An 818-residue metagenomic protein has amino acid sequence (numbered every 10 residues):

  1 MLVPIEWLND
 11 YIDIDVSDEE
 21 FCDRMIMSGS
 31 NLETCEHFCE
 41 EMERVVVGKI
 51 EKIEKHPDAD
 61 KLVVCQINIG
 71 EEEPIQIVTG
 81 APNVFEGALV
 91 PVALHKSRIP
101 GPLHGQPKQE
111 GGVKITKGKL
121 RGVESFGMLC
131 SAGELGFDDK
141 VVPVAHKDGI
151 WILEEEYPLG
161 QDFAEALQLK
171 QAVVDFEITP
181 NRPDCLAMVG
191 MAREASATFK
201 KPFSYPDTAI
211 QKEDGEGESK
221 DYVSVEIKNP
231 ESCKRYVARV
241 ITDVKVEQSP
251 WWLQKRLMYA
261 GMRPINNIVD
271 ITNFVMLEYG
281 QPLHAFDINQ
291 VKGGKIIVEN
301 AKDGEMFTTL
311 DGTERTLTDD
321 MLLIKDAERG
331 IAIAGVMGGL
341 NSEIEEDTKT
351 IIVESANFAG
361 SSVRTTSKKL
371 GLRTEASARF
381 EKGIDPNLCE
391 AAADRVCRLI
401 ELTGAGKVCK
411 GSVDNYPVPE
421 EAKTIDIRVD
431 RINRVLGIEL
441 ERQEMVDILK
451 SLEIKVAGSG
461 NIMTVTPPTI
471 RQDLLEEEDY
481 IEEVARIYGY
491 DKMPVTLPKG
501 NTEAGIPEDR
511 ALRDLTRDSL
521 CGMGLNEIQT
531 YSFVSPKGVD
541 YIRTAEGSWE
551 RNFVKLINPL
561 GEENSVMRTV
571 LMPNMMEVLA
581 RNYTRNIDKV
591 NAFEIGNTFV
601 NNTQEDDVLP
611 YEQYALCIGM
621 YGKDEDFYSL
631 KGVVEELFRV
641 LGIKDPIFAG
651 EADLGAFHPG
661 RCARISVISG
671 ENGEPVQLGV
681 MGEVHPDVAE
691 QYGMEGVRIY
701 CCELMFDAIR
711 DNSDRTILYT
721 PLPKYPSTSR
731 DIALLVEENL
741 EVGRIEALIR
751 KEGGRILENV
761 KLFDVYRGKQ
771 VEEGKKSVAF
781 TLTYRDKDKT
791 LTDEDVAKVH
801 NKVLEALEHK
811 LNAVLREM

Functional and structural regions predicted by a protein language model:
M1-E216, I352, G371, E375 (+4 more regions): Phosphate-backbone binding interfaces of nucleic-acid-interacting proteins
L2-L8, K170-T179, K234-T242, E375-G383 (+8 more regions): Short, hydrophobic beta-strand segments
I5, D23, V63, F203-M306: Glycine/proline-enriched, intrinsically flexible loops and inter-domain linkers
V47-I77, L159, K255, N266 (+1 more regions): Conserved mixed alpha/beta core segments that line enzyme active sites in large multi-domain catalysts
R121-C130, E134-G136, A164-E165, A172 (+5 more regions): Mobile "lid/hinge" segments at catalytic clefts and subdomain interfaces of large enzymes
F199-I227, G404-I432, I438-E439: Terminal amphipathic helices with adjacent charged low-complexity linkers/tails
I425-V429, N433-K589, T783-R785, L791 (+1 more regions): Extended, well-folded interaction surfaces typified by the phenylalanyl-tRNA synthetase beta subunit core
R434, S451-A457, E477, V539 (+4 more regions): A carboxyl-terminal module marker
